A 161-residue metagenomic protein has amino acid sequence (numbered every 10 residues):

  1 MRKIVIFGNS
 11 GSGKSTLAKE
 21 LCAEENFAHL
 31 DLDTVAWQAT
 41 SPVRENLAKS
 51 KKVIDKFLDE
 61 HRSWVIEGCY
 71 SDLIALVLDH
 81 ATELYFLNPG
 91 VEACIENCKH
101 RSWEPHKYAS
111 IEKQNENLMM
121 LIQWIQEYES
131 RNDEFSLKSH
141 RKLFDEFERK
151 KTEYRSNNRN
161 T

Functional and structural regions predicted by a protein language model:
I6: Hydrophobic anchor at the beta1->P-loop junction of P-loop NTPases
N9: P-loop (Walker A) phosphate-binding loop of NTP-binding proteins
S12: ATP-binding Walker
S15: Walker A/P-loop
K19-R62: Conserved substrate/cofactor phosphate-moiety recognition/catalytic segment in nucleotide-dependent phosphotransferases
E24, E127-T161: NTP-dependent small-molecule kinase module
K51-E92: Glycine-rich phosphate-binding loop used to anchor ATP phosphates in small-molecule kinases, encompassing both
P89-F135: A glycine- and Lys/Arg-enriched "phosphate-lid" helix/loop adjacent to the NTP-binding pocket of small-molecule kinases
